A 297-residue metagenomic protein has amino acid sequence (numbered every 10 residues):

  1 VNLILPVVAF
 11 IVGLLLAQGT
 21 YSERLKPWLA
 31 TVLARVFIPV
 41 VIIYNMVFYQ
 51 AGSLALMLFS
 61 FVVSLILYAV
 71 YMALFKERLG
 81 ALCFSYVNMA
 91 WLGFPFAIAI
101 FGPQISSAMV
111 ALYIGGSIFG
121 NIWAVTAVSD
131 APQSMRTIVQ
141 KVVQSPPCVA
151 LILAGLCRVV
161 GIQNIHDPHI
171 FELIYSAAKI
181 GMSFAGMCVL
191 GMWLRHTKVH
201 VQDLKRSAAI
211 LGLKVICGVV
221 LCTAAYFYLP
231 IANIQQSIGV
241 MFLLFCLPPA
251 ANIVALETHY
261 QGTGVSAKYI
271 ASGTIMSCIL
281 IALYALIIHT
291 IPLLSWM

Functional and structural regions predicted by a protein language model:
V1-M297: Alpha-helical transmembrane segments of multi-pass small-molecule/ion transporters
